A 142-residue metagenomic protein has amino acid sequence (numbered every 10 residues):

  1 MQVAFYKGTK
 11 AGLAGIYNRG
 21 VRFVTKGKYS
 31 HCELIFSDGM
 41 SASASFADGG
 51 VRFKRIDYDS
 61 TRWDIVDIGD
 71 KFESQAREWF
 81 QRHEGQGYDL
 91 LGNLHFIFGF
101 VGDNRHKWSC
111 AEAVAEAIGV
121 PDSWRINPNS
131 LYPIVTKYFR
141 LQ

Functional and structural regions predicted by a protein language model:
V3-D67, N93-N104: Glycine-rich catalytic cores of cysteine/serine-nucleophile enzymes that process amide/ester linkages in cell-envelope
N18-V21, R77-Q81, H95, Y132 (+1 more regions): Generic detector of well-ordered alpha-helical segments enriched in charged/polar residues, highlighting helical
D70-G92: A structural motif
H95-Q142: Activation targets extended, charge/polar-rich intrinsically disordered C-terminal tails
